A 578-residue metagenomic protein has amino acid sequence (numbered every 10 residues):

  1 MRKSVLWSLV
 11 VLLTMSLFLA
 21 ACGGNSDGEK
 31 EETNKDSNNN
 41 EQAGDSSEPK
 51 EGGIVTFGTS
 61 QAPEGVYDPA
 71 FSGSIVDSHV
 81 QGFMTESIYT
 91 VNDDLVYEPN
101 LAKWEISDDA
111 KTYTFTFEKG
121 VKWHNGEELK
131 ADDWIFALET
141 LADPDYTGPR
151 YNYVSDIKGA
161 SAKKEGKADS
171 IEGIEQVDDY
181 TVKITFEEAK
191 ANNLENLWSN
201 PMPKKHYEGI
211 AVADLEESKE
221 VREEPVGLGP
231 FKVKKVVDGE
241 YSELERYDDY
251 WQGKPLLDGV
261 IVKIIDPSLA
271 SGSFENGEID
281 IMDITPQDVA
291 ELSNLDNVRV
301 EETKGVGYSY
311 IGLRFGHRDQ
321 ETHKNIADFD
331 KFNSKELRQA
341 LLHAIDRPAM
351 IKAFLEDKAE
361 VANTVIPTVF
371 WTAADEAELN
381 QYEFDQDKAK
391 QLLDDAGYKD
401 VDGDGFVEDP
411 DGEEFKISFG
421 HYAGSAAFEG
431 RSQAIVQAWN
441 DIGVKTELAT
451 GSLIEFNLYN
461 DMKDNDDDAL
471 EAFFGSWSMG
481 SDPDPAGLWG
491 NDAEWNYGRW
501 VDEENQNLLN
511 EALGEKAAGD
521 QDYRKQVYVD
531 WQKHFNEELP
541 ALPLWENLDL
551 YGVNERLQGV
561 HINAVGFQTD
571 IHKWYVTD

Functional and structural regions predicted by a protein language model:
G58-D108, V226: N-terminal lobe/hinge region of extracytoplasmic solute-binding protein
S60-Q61, T147, K234-E245, P255 (+3 more regions): Extracellular/periplasmic solute-recognition and catalytic clefts
K103-R150, K331-F332: Aromatic- and charge-enriched surface segment that lines or borders ligand/interaction sites
N152-G209: Surface-exposed binding/hinge segments that line and control ligand-binding clefts or catalytic entry sites
L197-P255, G259, N276, Q386-D387 (+1 more regions): Gly/Pro-rich hinge or "lid" segments in bacterial periplasmic/extracellular proteins
D238, K399-S476, E546-D549: Ligand/substrate-recognition segments at binding pockets and active sites
D248, S309, L342-D375, A427-V436 (+1 more regions): Detector for C-terminal structural segments
F332-Q437: Append "and occasionally in soluble cytosolic enzymes with long acidic Gly/Pro-rich linkers
